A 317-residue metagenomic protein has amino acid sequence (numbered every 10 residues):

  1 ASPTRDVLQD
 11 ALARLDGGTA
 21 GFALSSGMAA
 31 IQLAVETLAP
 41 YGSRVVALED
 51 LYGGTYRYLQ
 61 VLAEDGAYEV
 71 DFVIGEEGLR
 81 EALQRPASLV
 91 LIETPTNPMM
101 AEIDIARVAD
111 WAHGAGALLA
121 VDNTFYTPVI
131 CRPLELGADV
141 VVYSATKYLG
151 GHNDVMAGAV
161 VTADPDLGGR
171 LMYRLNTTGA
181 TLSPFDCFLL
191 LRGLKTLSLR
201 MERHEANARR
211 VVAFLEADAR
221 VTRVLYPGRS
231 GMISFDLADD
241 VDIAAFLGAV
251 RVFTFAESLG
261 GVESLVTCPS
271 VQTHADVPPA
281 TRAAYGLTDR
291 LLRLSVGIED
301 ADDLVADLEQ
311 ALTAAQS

Functional and structural regions predicted by a protein language model:
A1-T19: Aromatic- and Gly/Pro-rich amphipathic surface segment
L15, D218-A219, V250: Acidic-histidine catalytic/liganding microenvironments
A20-R220, L225: Conserved PLP-enzyme active-site core in the AAT-like
Q60, V70, R200, C268-S317: PLP-dependent enzyme catalytic core of the Aspartate aminotransferase-like
G78, D240-A245, D300-A306: Short, conserved charged micro-motifs
T178-G179, V250-S258, A311-S317: A common structural junction motif
R223, P227-L292, V296: Conserved C-terminal alpha-helix-loop-beta "cap" of PLP-dependent enzymes that closes/shapes the active-site mouth
